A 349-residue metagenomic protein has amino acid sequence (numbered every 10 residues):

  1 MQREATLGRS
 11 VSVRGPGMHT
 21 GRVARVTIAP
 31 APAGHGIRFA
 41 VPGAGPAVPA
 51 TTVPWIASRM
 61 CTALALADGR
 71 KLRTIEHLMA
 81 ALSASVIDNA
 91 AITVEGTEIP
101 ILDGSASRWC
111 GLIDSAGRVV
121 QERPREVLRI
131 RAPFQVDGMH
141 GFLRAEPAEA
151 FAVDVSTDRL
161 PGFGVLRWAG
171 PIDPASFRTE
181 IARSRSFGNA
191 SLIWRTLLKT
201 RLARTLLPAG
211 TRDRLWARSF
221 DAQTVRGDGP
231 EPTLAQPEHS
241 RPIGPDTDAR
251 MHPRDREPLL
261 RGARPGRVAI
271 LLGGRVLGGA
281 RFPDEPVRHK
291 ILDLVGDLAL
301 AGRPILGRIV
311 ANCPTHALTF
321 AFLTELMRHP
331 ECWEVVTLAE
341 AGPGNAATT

Functional and structural regions predicted by a protein language model:
M1-T349: Short acidic-hydrophobic catalytic motif
